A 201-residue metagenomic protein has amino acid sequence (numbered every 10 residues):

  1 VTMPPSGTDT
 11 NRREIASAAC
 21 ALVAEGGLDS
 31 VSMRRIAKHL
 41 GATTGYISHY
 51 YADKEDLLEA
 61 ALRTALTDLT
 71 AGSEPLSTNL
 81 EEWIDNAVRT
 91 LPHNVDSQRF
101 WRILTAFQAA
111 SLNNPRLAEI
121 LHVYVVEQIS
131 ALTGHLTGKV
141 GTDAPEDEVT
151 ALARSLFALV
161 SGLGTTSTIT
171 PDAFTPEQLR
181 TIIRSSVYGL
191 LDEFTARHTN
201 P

Functional and structural regions predicted by a protein language model:
V1-M3: Short, intrinsically disordered or compositionally biased N-terminal tails of bacterial proteins
E14, A18-D56, A60: Helix-turn-helix
A52-D56, E74, T78, V95 (+4 more regions): Residues in soluble alpha-helical coiled-coils and helical-bundle/repeat scaffolds
A60, A71-W101, E146-L156, R180: Hydrophobic alpha-helical connector segments
R63-D68: Short, basic, alpha-helical segments at the C-terminal edge of helix-turn-helix-like DNA-binding modules
V95-H122: Amphipathic alpha-helical segments used for helix-helix packing
A118-H122, V126, K139-P201: Hydrophobic/aromatic-rich alpha-helical bundle segments in the mid-to-C-terminal region
